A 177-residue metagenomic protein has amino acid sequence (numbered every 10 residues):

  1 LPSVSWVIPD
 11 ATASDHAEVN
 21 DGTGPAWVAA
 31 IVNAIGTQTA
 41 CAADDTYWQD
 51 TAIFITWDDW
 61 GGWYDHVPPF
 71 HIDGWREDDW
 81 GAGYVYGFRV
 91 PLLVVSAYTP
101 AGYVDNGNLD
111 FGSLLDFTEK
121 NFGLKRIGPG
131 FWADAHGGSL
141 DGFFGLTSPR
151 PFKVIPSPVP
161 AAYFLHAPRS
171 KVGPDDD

Functional and structural regions predicted by a protein language model:
L1-D177: N-terminal pro-sequences and low-complexity stem/linker regions of secreted or lumenal proteins
